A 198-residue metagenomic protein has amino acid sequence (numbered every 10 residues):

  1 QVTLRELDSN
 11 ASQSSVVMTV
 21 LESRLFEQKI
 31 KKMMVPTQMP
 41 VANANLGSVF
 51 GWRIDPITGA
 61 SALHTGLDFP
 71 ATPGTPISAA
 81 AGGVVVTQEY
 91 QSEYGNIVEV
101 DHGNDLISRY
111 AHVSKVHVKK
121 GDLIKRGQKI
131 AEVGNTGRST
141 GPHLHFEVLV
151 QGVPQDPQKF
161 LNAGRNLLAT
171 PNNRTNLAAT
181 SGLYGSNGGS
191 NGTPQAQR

Functional and structural regions predicted by a protein language model:
Q1-N45, V49: Non-catalytic extracellular/periplasmic "stalk" and linker regions immediately N-terminal to catalytic or recognition
Q38-Y184, N191-R198: Catalytic cores of peptidoglycan-degrading enzymes
